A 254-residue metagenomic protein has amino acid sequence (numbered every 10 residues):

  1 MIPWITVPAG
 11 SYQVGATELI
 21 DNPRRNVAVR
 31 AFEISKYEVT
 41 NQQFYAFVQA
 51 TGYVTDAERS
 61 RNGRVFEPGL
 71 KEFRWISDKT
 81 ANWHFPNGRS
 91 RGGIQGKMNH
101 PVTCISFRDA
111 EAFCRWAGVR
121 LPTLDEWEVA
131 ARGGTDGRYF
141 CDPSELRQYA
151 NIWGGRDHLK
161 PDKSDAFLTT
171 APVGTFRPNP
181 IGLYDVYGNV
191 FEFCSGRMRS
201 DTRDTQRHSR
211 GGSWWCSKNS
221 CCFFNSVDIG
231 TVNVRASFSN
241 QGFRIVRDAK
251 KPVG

Functional and structural regions predicted by a protein language model:
M1-I2, Q43, C114, C216 (+2 more regions): Low-complexity, Gly/Pro
T6-V7, Q13, T17, V54 (+2 more regions): Functional-site microenvironments in short loops/helix caps that host divalent-cation chemistry
Y12, F32, V39, W214: Hydrophobic pocket-lining residues within nucleotide cofactor-binding pockets
L19-N22: C-terminal, low-complexity/hydrophilic appendages and adjacent surface loops of extracellular/periplasmic anionic
N26-A31: A short N-terminal beta-strand-loop micro-motif at the entrance of redox/enzyme domains
F32, A46-D56, A117-G118: Short capping motifs at secondary-structure boundaries
K36-V48, S106-A112, E128: Short, solvent-exposed alpha-helical surface patches in non-cytosolic proteins
S239-P252: Short, structured beta-strand segments at or near domain termini in extracellular proteins/domains
